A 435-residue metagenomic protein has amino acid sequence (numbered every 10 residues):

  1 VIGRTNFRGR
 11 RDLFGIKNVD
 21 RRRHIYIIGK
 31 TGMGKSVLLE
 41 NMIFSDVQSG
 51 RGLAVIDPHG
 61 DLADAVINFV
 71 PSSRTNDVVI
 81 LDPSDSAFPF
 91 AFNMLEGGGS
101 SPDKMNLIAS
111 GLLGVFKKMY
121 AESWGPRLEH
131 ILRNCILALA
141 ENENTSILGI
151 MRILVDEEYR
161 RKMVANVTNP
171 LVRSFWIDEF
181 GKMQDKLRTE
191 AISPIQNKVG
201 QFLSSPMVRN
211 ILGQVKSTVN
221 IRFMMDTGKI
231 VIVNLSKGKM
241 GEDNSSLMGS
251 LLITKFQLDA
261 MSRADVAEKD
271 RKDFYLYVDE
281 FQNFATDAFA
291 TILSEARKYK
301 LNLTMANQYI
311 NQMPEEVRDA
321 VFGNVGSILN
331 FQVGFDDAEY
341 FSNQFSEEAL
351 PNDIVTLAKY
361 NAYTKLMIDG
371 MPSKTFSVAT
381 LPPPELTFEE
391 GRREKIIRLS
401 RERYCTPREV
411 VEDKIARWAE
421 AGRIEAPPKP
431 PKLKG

Functional and structural regions predicted by a protein language model:
I2-R10, N18-D20, I25, K30-M33 (+4 more regions): P-loop NTPase motor domains
I16, S123-R127, T291-S294, N311-G435: P-loop NTPase motor core of the ASCE superfamily
P58, A306-Q312: Conserved H-loop
K298-Q308, F335: Glycine-rich and small/hydrophobic secondary-structure elements
